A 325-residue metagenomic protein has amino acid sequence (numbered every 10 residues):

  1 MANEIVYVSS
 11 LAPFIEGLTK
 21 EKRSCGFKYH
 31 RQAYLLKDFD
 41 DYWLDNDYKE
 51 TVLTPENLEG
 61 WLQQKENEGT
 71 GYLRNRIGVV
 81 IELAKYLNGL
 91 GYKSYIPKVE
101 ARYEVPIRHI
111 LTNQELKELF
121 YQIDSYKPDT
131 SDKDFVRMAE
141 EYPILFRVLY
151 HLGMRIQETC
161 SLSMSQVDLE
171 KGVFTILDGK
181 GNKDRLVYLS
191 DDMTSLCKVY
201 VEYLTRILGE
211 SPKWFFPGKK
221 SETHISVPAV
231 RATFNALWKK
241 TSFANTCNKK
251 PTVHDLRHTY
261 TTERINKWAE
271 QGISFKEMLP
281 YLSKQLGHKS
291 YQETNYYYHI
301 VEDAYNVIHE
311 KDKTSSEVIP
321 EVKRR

Functional and structural regions predicted by a protein language model:
M1-R325: Conserved catalytic core of the tyrosine transesterase superfamily
